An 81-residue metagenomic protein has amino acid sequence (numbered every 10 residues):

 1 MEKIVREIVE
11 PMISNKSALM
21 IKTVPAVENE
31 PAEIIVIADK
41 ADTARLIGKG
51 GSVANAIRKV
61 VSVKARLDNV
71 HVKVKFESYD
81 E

Functional and structural regions predicted by a protein language model:
M1-R45, V53-E81: RNA-contacting regions in translation and RNA-metabolism proteins, encompassing KH/S1 modules where present
